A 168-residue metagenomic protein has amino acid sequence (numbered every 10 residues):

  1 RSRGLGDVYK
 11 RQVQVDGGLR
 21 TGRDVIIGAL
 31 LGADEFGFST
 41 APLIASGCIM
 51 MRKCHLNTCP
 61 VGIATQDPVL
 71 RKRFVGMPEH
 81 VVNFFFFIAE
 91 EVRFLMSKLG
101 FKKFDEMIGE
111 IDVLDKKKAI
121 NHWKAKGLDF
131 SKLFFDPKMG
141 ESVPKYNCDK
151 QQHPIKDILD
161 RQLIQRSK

Functional and structural regions predicted by a protein language model:
R1-Y9: Single conserved hydrophobic/aromatic residue that forms the stacking wall/gate of nucleotide- or nucleobase-binding
R3, L30-L70: Flexible glycine/proline-rich, aromatic-decorated loop/lid segments
D7, D34, A64, P68 (+3 more regions): Generic secondary-structure signature for well-ordered alpha-helical cores
K10-R23: Glycine-rich beta-to-alpha transition loops that act as phosphate-gripper elements at the mouths of alpha/beta enzyme
R20-A33: Catalytic cores of alpha/beta
V69-R71, V82, F86, M96-L99 (+1 more regions): Long, distal/terminal scaffolding or interaction modules with repetitive or compositionally biased sequence
F101-I158: Terminal amphipathic helices with adjacent charged low-complexity linkers/tails
